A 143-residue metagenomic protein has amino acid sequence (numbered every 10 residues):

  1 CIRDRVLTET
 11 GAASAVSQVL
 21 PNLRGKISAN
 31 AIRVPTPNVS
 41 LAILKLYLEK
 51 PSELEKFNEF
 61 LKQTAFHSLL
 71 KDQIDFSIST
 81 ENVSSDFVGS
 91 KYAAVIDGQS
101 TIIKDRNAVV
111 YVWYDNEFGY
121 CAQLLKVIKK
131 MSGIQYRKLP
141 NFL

Functional and structural regions predicted by a protein language model:
R3-A108: C-terminal substrate-binding/catalytic lobe of Rossmann-fold NAD(P)-dependent oxidoreductases
V88-L143: NAD(P)-dependent Rossmann-like dehydrogenase/reductase catalytic/cofactor-binding core
